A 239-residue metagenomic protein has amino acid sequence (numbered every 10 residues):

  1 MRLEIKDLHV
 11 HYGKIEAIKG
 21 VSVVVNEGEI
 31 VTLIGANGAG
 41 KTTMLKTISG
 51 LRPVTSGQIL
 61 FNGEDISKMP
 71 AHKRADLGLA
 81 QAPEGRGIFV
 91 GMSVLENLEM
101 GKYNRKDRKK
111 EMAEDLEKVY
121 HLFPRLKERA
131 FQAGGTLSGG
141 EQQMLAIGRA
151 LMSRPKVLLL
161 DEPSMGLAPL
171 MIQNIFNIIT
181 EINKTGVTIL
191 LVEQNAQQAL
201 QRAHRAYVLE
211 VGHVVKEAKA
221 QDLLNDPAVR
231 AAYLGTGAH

Functional and structural regions predicted by a protein language model:
M1-H239: Glycine-rich phosphate-binding loops of nucleotide-dependent enzymes
